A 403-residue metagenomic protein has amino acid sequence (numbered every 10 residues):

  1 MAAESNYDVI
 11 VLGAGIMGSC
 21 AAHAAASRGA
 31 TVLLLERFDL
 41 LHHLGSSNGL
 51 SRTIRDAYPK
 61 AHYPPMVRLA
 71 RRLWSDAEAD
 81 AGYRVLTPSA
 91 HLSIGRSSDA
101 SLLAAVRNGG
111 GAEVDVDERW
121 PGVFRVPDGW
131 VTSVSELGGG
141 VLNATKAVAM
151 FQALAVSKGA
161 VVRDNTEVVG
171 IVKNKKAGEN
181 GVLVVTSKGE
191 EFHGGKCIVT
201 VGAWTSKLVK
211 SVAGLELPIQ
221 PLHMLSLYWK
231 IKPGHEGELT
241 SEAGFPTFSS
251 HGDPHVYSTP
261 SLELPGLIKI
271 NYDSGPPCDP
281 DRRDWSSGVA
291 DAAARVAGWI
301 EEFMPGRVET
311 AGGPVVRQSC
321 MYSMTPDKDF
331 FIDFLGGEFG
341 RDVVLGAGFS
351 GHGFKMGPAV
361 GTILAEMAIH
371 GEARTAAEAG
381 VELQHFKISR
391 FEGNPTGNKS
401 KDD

Functional and structural regions predicted by a protein language model:
A3-M17, L33: Beta1/beta-strand and adjacent pyrophosphate-binding region of the FAD-binding site in flavoprotein oxidoreductases
I10-L12, L35, E191-W204, G361: Short hydrophobic core segments
H23-S27, G82-P88, K196-D342: Active-site substrate-recognition segment that forms the wall of the catalytic cavity or substrate channel
A26-S47: Glycine-rich FAD pyrophosphate-binding loop
S51-G122, W130-V131, H255: Dinucleotide-binding Rossmann-like beta1-alpha1 core, especially the glycine-rich loop that anchors the ADP
P65-R68, I94-D99, V134-L154, S287-A292: Short beta-strand to alpha-helix junction loop
V134-K188, F192-G195: Helical element adjacent to the flavin cofactor pocket in flavoenzyme catalytic cores
W299-D403: C-terminal catalytic lobe of FAD-dependent flavoproteins
